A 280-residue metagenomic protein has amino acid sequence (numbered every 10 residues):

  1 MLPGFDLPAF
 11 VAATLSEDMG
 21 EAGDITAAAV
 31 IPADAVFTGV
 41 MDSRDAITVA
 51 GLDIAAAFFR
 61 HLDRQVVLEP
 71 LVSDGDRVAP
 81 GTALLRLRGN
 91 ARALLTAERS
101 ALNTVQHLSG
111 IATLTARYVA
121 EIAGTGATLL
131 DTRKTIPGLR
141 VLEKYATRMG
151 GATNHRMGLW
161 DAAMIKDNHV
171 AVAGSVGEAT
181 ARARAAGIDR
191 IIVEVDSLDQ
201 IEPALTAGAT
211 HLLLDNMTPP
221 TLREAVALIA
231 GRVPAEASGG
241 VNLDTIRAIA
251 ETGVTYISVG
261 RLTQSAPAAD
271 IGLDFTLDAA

Functional and structural regions predicted by a protein language model:
M1-A207, P220-L228, P234-E236, L243 (+2 more regions): Acidic/glycine-rich phosphate/pyrophosphate-binding loops and surrounding catalytic core that coordinate Mg2+
D215: A Lys-centered signature of the CheY-like receiver
R261-A280: Short, charged, intrinsically disordered terminal tails
